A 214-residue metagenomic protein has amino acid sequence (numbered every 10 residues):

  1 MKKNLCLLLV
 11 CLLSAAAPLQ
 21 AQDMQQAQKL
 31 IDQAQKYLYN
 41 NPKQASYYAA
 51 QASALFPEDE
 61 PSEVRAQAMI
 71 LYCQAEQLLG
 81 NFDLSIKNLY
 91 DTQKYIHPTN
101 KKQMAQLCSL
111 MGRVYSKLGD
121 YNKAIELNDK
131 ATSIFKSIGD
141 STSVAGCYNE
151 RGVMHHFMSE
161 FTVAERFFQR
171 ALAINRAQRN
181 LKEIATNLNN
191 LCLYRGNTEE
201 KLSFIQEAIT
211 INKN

Functional and structural regions predicted by a protein language model:
M1-A34, L38, P61, L110-K117 (+1 more regions): Bacterial Sec-dependent N-terminal signal peptides
Q22, E60, T99-N100, G139 (+2 more regions): Structural signature of alpha-solenoid helical repeat scaffolds
Q26, Q44, E58, R65-Q67 (+4 more regions): Residues that mark the junctions of alpha-helical repeat units in TPR/alpha-solenoid scaffolds
I31-L38, Q67-L78, Q103-K117, T142-F157 (+1 more regions): Conserved alpha-helical positions within TPR/SEL1-like repeat arrays
A49, F56-P57, E76, Y95-H97 (+5 more regions): Eukaryotic all-alpha helical interaction scaffolds
